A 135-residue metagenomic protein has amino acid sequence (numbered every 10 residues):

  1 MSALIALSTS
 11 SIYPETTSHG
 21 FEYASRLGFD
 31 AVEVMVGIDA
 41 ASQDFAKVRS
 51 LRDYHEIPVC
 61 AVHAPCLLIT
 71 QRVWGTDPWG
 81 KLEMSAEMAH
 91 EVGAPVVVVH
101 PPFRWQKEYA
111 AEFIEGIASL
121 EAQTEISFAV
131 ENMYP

Functional and structural regions predicted by a protein language model:
M1-P95: N-terminal pre-domain/capping segments
Y54, I69-P135: Active-site acidic/histidine proton-transfer and metal-coordination neighborhood in alpha/beta enzyme cores
